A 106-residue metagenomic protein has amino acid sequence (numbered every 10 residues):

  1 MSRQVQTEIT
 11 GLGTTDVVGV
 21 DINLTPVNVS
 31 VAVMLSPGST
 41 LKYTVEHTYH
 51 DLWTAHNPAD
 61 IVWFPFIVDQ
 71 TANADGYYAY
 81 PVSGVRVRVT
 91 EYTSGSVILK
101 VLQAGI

Functional and structural regions predicted by a protein language model:
M1-G13, V17: Non-catalytic extracellular/lumenal accessory regions of secreted precursors
S2-T7, D51-P65: Surface-exposed loop/edge segments in extracytoplasmic proteins
L12, V18-L24, I61-I106: Beta-sandwich interaction modules
V27-V31: Structural beta-strand segments of beta-rich domains
M34-G38, Y92: Short solvent-exposed strand-capping/beta-turn motif centered on an Asx-Ser/Thr pair
G38-H56, L99-L102: Short, surface-exposed beta-strand/strand-loop-strand elements in extracellular ectodomains
